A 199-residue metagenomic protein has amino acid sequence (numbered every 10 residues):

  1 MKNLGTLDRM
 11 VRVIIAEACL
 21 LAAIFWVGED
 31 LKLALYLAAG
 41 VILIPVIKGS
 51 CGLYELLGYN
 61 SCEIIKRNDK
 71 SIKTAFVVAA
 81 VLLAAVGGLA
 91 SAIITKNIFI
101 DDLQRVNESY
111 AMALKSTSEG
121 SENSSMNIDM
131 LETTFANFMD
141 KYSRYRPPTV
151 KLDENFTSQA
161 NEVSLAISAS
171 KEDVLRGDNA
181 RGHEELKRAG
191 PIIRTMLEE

Functional and structural regions predicted by a protein language model:
M1-V46, E55: Hydrophobic alpha-helical segments
P45-L56, M196-E198: Juxtamembrane membrane-interface segments at transmembrane alpha-helix termini
G52-V77: Cytosolic-side transmembrane helix boundary signature
D69-A92: Internal/C-terminal transmembrane anchor helices
A92-D129, E154: Immediate post-signal-peptide N-terminus of mature secreted/exported proteins
I98, N107-K115, E172-E199: Extended amphipathic alpha-helical interaction segments
S124-M130, D153-N161, A180-R188: Short, charged, amphipathic alpha-helical segments
T134-Q159, E199: Short, solvent-exposed, charged loop/turn and helix-capping segments that join or cap alpha-helices on peripheral
